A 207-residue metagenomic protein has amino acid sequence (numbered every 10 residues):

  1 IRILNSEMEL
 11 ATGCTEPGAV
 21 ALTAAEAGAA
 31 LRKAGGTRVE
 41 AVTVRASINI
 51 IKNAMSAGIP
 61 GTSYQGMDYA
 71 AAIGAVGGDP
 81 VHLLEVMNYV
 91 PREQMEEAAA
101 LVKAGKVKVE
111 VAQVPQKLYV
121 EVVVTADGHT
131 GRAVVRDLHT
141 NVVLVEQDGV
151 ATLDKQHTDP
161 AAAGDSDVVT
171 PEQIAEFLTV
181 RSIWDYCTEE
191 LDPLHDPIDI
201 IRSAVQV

Functional and structural regions predicted by a protein language model:
I1-E9, P17-G18, L22, L101-K103: Short, Gly/Pro- and small/polar-rich lid/capping loops
I1-T12, T179-Y186: Generic N-terminal amphipathic, Lys/Arg-enriched alpha-helix
M8-P17, E190, L194: Short, N-terminal intrinsically disordered low-complexity segments that are rich in Pro/Gly and polar/charged residues
T12-P17, P60-Y64, N88: Active-site nucleophile and cofactor-binding loops and adjacent substrate-binding regions of central metabolic enzymes
P17-G35: Alpha-helical support elements that line or immediately flank enzyme active sites and cofactor-binding pockets
A34-A41, H82-M87, K108-E110, L194-I198: Flexible, glycine/charged-enriched surface loops at secondary-structure junctions
A41-H82, M95-V107: A structural-propensity feature for long, helix-poor, extended segments
K103-V207: Signature of multi-pass transmembrane helix bundles
